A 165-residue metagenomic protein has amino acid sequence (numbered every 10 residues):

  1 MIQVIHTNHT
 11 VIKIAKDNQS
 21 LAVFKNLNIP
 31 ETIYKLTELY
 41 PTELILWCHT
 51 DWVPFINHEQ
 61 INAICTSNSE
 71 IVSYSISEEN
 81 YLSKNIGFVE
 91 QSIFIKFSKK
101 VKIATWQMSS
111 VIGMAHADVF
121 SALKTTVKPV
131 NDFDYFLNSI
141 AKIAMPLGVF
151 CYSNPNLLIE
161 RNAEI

Functional and structural regions predicted by a protein language model:
M1-S20, I159-E160: N-proximal low-complexity "stem/linker" segments adjacent to membrane-targeting elements
K25-L39: Glycine-rich, basic loop-to-helix element that forms the pyrophosphate-binding segment of sugar-nucleotide handling
I33-Y34, I61-N62, A141: Short amphipathic alpha-helical segments and helix-helix/interface helices
T37-G87: Conserved donor NDP-sugar-binding/catalytic core segment of glycosyltransferases
E79-S83, Q91-A115: A recurrent flexible, glycine/aromatic-enriched loop bordering the glycosyltransferase active site that acts as
S110, K128-R161: Catalytic donor-sugar/metal-binding loop of nucleotide-sugar-dependent glycosyltransferases
V119-F120: A generic structural signal for short hydrophobic patches within well-formed alpha-helices
